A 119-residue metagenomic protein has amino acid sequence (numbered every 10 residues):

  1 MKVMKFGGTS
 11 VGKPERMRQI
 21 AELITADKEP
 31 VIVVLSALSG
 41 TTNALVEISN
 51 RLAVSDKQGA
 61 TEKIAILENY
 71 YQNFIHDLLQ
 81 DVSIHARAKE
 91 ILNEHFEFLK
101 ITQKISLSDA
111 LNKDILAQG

Functional and structural regions predicted by a protein language model:
M1-G119: Nucleotide/pyrophosphate-binding catalytic subdomain
